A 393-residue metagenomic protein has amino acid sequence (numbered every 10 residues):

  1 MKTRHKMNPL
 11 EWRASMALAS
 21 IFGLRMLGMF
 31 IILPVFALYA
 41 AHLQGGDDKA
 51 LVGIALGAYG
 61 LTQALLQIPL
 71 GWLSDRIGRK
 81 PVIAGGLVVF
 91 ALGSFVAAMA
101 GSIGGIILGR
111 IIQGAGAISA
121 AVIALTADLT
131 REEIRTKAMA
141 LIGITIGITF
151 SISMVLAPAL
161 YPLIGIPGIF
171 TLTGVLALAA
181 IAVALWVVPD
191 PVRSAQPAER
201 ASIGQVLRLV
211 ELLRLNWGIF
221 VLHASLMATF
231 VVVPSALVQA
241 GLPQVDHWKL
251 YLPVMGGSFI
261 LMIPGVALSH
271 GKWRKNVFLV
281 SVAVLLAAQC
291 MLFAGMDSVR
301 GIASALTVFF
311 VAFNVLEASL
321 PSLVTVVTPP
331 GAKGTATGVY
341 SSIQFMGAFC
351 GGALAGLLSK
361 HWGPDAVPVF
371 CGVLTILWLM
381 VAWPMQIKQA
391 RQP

Functional and structural regions predicted by a protein language model:
K2-W12, P189-G218: Juxtamembrane intracellular "pre-TM" segments in multi-pass secondary transporters
G57-L70, L252-P264: Central cavity-lining transmembrane alpha-helices of secondary-active solute carriers, predominantly the Major
L65-G101: Conserved MFS/SLC helix-loop-helix module at the cytosolic interface between two early adjacent transmembrane helices
L66-I77, L261-R274, S359: Helix-to-loop junctions at the C-terminal end of transmembrane segments in multipass secondary transporters
P81-F95, G174, N276-M291: Structural signature of the two symmetry-related core transmembrane helices
G109-I146: Cytoplasmic helix-loop-helix junction between adjacent transmembrane helices in 12-TM secondary transporters
V175-R193, V381-Q386: C-terminal membrane-cytosol helix-exit motif in multi-pass small-molecule transporters
K275-L320: C-terminal transmembrane helical hairpin of 12-TM major facilitator-type secondary transporters
